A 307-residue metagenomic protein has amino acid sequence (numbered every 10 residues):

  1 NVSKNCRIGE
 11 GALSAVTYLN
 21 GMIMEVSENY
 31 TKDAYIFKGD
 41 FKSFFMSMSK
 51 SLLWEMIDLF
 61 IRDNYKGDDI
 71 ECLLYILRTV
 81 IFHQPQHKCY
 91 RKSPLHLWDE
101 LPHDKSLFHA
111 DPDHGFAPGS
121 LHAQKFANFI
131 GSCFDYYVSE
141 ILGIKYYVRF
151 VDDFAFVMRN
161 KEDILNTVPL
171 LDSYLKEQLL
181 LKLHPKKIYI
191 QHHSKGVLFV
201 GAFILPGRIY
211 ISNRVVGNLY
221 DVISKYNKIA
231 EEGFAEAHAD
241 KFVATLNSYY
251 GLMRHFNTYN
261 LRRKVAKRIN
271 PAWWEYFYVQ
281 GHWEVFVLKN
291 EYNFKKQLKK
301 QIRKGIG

Functional and structural regions predicted by a protein language model:
N1, E140-Y146, L179-L183: Surface-exposed helix-capping loop/turn segments at secondary-structure junctions
N1-C6, N64, Y210: Short, polar/flexible loop-turn hinges at active-site or ligand-entry regions and domain interfaces
S3-Y18, K38-F41: Long, hydrophobic, well-ordered secondary-structure blocks that form the structural core and pocket-lining surfaces
A12-V16, K50, W54, I70-L74 (+4 more regions): Alpha-helix initiation and N-capping motif
M22, S27-V151, F156-V168, Q191: Conserved polymerase palm-domain catalytic core
I61, Y65, D172-L181: A common structural junction motif
L97-D113, A117, Y136, L165 (+1 more regions): Right-hand nucleic-acid polymerase module
